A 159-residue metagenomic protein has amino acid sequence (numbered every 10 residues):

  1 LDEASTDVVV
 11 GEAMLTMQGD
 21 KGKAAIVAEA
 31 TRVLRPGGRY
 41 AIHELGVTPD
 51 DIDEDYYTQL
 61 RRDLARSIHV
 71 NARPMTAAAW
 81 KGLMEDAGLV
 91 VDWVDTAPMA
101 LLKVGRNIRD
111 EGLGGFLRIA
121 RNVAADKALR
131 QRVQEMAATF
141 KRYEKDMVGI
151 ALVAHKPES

Functional and structural regions predicted by a protein language model:
L1-V9: A short acidic, Gly/Pro-enriched loop at the edge of an enzyme's catalytic core that lines a small-molecule cofactor
A4, L89, K145: Structured loop/turn residues at beta-strand edges in well-structured enzyme cores
V9, T58-R61, D110-G112: Short, hinge-like loop/turn segments at secondary-structure boundaries
G11-M14: A short beta-strand submotif of the Rossmann-like class I SAM-dependent methyltransferase core that lines
T16-G19: A short His-aromatic
A24-R39: A short glycine-rich, Lys/Arg-flanked "PGG" loop and its adjoining helix->strand segment in the class I
G37-A100: Conserved catalytic/acceptor-binding region of the Class I
W93-S159: Conserved Class I S-adenosyl-L-methionine
